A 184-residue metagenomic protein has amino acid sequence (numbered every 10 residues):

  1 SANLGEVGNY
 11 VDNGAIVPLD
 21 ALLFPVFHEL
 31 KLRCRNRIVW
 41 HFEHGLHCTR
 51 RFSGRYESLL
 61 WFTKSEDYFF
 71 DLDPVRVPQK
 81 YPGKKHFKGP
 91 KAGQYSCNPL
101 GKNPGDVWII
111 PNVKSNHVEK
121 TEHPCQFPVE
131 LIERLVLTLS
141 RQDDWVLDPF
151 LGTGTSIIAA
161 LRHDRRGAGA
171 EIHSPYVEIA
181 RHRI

Functional and structural regions predicted by a protein language model:
S1-I179: Core catalytic lobe of class I
R181-I184: Short, conserved SAM-binding/catalytic segment of Class I S-adenosyl-L-methionine-dependent methyltransferases
